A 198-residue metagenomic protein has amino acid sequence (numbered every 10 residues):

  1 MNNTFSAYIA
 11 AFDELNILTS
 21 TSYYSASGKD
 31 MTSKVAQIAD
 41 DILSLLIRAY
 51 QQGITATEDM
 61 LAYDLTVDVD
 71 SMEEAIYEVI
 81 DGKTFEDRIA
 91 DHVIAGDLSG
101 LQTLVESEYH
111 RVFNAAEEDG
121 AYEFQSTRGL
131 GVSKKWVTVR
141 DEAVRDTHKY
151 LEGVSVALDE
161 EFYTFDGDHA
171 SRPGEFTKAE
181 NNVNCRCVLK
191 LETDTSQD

Functional and structural regions predicted by a protein language model:
M1-N182, K190-D198: Domain-core detector
